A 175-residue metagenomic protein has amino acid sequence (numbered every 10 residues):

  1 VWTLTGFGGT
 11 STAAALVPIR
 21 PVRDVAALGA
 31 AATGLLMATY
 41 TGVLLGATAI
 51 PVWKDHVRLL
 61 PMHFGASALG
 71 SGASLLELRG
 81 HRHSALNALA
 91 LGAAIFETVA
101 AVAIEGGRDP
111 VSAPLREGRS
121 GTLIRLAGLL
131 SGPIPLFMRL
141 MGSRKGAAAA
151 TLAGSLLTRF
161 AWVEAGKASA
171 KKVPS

Functional and structural regions predicted by a protein language model:
V1-S175: Short amphipathic, positively biased membrane-proximal segments that drive organelle/inner-membrane targeting
